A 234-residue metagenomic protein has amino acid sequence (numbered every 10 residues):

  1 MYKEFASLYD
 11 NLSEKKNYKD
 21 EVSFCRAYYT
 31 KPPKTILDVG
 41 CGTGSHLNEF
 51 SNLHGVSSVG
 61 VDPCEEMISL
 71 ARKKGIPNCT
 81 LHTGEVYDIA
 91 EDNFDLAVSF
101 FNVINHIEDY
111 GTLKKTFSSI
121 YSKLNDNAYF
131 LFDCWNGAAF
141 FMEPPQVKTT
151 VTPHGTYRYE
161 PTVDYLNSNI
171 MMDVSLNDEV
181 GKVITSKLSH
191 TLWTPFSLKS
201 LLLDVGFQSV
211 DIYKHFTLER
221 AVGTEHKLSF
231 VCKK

Functional and structural regions predicted by a protein language model:
M1-P32, S45: Conserved class I S-adenosyl-L-methionine
P33-G40: Conserved class I S-adenosyl-L-methionine
G44-Y87: Class I SAM-dependent methyltransferase SAM/SAH-binding core
Y87-L96: A short acidic, Gly/Pro-enriched loop at the edge of an enzyme's catalytic core that lines a small-molecule cofactor
L96-G111: A short SAM/SAH-binding and catalytic strip from SAM-dependent methyltransferases
K114-D126: A short glycine-rich, Lys/Arg-flanked "PGG" loop and its adjoining helix->strand segment in the class I
L131-L201: SAM-dependent methyltransferase
S197-K234: C-terminal lobe and adjacent flexible extensions of AdoMet/dcAdoMet transferase-like proteins
